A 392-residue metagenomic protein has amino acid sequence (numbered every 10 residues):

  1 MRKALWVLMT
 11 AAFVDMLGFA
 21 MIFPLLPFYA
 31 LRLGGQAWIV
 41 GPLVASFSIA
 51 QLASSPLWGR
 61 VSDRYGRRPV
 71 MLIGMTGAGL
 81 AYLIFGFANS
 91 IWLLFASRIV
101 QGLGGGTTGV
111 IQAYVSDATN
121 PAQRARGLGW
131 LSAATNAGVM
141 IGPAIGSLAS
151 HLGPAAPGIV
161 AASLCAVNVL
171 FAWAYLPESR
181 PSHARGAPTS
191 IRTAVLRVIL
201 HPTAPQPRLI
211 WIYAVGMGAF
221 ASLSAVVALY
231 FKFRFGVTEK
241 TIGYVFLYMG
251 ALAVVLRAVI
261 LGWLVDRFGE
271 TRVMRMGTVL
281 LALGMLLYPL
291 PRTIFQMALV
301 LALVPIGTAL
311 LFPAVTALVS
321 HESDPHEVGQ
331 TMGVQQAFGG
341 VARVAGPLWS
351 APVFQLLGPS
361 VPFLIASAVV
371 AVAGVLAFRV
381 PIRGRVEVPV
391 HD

Functional and structural regions predicted by a protein language model:
L25-A37, V226-T241: Short amphipathic helix-loop junctions that connect adjacent transmembrane helices in Major Facilitator Superfamily/SLC
G34, G66, F87-W92, L290-R292: Helix-breaking motifs and short loop linkers at transmembrane-helix boundaries and internal kinks in secondary membrane
L52-N89: Conserved MFS/SLC helix-loop-helix module at the cytosolic interface between two early adjacent transmembrane helices
S54-Y65, L256-E270, F354: Helix-to-loop junctions at the C-terminal end of transmembrane segments in multipass secondary transporters
S97-N136: Cytoplasmic helix-loop-helix junction between adjacent transmembrane helices in 12-TM secondary transporters
L131-A174: Helix-loop-helix hairpin linking two adjacent transmembrane segments in secondary transporters
P177-W211: Juxtamembrane intracellular "pre-TM" segments in multi-pass secondary transporters
T271-V315: C-terminal transmembrane helical hairpin of 12-TM major facilitator-type secondary transporters
